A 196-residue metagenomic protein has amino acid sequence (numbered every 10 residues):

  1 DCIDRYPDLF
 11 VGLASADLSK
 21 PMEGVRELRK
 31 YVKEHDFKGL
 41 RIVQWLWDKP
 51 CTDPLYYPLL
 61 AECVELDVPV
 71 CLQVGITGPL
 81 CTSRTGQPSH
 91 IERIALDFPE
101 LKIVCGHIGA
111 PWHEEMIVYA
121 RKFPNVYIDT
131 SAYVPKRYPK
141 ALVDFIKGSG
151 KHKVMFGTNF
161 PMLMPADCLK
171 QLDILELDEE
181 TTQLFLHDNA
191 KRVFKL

Functional and structural regions predicted by a protein language model:
D1-L72, I76-T85, K122, K136: Active-site gating/metal-coordination segments in enzymes
I3, Y31, L40, C63 (+6 more regions): Conserved, mostly hydrophobic/aromatic
V11-L13, C71, V104, Y127-D129 (+1 more regions): Structural detector of well-ordered beta-strand residues that form the stable sheet scaffold of enzyme domains
R26-K30, G150-M155, L163-L196: Mid-to-C-terminal alpha-helical segments outside catalytic/metal-binding sites
E34-G39, E62-P69, D97-L101, A120-Y127 (+2 more regions): Glycine-enriched alpha-helix->loop->beta-strand junction motifs that scaffold or abut catalytic
T82-H90, H113-K122, Y138-I146, M162-I174: Histidine/acidic-residue-rich catalytic or RNA/ligand-binding cores of hydrolases and nuclease-related proteins
H107, D129-S131, F145-A166: Short acidic/histidine-rich active-site segments
V126-R137: His/Asp/Glu-enriched short active-site or ligand-binding loop at hydrolase and phosphoryl-transfer sites
